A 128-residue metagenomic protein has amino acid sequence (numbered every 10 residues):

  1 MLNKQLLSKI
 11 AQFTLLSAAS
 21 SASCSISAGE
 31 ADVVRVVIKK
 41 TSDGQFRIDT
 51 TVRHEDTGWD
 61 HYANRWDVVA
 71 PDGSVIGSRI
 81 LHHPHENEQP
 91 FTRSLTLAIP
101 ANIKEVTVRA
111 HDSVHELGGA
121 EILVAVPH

Functional and structural regions predicted by a protein language model:
L2-T14: Bacterial N-terminal signal peptides that target proteins for export
S20-S25: N-terminal signal peptide c-region/cleavage motif recognized by signal peptidases
G29-A63: Short, surface-exposed binding/anchoring microloops in extracellular/periplasmic proteins
V34, I48, N64, R93-L95 (+2 more regions): Hydrophobic residues positioned within well-ordered beta-strands of beta-sheet architectures
R65-V69: Beta-strand signatures of extracellular beta-sandwich domains
A70-S78: Ser/Thr-rich low-complexity repeats and stalk/linker segments
S78-E116: Short, solvent-exposed, Trp/other aromatic-anchored flexible loops in extracytoplasmic proteins
L117-V126: Edge beta-strands of extracellular beta-sandwich domains
